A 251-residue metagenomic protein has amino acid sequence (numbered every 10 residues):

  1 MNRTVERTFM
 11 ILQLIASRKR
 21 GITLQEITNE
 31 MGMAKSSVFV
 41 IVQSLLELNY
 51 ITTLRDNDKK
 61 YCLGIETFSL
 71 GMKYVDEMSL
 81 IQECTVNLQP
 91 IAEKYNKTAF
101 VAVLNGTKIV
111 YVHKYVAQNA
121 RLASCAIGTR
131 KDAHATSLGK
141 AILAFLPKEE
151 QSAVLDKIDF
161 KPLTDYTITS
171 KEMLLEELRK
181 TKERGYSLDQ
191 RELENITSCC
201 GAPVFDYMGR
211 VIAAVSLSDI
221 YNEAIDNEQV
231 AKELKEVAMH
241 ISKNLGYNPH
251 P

Functional and structural regions predicted by a protein language model:
M1-Y74: N-terminal helix-turn-helix
N2-V5, K60, G64, E77 (+8 more regions): Short, structured helix-loop boundary elements
A16, G139, L143, P147 (+2 more regions): Short amphipathic alpha-helical signal-transduction/dimerization elements
E30, E83-K94, R184, H240 (+1 more regions): Amphipathic alpha-helical regulatory segments at dimerization interfaces that relay allosteric signals between sensory
N57, C62-D156: Amphipathic alpha-helical effector-binding/dimerization core of metabolite-sensing transcriptional regulators
A153, K161, A238-P251: Cysteine/selenocysteine-centered motifs that mediate thiol-based redox chemistry or coordinate metal-sulfur cofactors
Y166-H240: Extended hydrophobic
